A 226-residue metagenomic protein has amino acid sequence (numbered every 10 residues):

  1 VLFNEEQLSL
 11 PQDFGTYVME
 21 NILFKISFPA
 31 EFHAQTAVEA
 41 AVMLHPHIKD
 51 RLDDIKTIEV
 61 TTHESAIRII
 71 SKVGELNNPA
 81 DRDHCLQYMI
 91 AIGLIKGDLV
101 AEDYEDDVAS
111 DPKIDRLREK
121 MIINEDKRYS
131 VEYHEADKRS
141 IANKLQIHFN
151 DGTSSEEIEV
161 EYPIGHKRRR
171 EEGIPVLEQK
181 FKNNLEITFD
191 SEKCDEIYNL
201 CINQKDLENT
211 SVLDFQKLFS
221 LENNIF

Functional and structural regions predicted by a protein language model:
V1-F226: Terminal-appendage/accessory-domain detector
